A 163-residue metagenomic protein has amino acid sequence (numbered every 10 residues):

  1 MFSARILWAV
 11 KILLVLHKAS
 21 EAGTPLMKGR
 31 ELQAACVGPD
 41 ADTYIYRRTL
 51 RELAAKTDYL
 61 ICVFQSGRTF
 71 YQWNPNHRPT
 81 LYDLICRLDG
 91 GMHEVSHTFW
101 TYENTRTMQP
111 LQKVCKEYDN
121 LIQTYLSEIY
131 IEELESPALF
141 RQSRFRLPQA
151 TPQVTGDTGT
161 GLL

Functional and structural regions predicted by a protein language model:
M1-V15: Short alpha-helical segments that sit at the start of domains
L14-E21, V37, D89: Short, locally clustered residues in the helix-turn-helix/winged-helix DNA-binding domain
A22-A35: Short acidic, hydrophobic short linear motifs in intrinsically disordered regions
P39-A55: Short amphipathic alpha-helical interaction segments
A54-V63: A short, conserved structural fragment
S66-N74: Minor-groove-contacting beta-hairpin "wing" of winged helix-turn-helix DNA-binding domains
P75-F99: Conserved segment of winged-helix/HTH DNA-binding domains
F99-L163: C-terminal regulatory/oligomerization modules of transcriptional regulators
